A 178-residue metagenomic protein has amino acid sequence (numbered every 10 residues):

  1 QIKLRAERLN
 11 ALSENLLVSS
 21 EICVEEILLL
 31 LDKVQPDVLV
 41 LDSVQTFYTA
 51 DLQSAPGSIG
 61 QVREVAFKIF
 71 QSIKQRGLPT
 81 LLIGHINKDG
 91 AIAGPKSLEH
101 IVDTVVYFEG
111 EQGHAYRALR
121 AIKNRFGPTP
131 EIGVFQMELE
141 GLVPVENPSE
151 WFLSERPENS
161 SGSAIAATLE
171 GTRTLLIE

Functional and structural regions predicted by a protein language model:
Q1-K68: Conserved inter-motif catalytic segment of the P-loop NTP-binding fold
A6, A91-I101: Short regulatory helix/loop adjacent to the ATP-binding pocket of P-loop NTPases
E14-N15, K74, A91, F108 (+2 more regions): Active-site phosphate-binding and catalytic loops of NTP-dependent enzymes
I22-V24, S43-T46, L52, Q75-L78 (+3 more regions): Short, ordered loop/turn segments at secondary-structure junctions
D32-L39, Q45-F47, I101, G110-E178: Conserved P-loop NTPase
G60-L81, H85, I101-Q112: Substrate-engagement module of ASCE P-loop NTPases
